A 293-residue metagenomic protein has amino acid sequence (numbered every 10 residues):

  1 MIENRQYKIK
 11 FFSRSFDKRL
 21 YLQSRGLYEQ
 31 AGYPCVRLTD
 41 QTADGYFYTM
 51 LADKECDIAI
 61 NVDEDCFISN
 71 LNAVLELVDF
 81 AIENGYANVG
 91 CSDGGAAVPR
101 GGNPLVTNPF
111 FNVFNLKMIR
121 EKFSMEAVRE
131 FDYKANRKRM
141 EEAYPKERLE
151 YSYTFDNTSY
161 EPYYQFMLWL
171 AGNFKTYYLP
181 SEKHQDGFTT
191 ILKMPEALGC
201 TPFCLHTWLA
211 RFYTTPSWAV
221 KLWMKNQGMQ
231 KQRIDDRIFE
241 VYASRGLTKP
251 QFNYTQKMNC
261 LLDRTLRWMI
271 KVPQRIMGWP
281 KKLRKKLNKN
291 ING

Functional and structural regions predicted by a protein language model:
M1-D57: N-terminal anchoring/stem segment of glycosyltransferases
D17, S92-A96, E182-Q185: Short beta-alpha junction loops
R37, N61, N88-S92, V113 (+1 more regions): A structural signal for short, well-ordered beta-strand segments and their strand-loop junctions that often border
C56, E83-A87, F174-K175: Short, high-confidence coil segments that cap the C-terminus of an alpha-helix and link into the following beta-strand
C56-F67: Short beta-strand-to-loop acidic/aromatic patch adjacent to the donor-nucleotide binding site
F67, L71-Y164: Conserved catalytic core of nucleotide-sugar-dependent glycosyltransferases
E121-T215: Catalytic core and acceptor-binding pocket of nucleotide-sugar-dependent glycosyltransferases
A219-G293: Membrane-proximal basic amphipathic "stem/tether" segments
